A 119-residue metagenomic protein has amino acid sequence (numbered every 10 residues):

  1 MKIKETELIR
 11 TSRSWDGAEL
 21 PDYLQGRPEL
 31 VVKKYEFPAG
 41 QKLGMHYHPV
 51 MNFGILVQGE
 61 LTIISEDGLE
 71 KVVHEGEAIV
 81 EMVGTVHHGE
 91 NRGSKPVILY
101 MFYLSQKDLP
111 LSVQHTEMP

Functional and structural regions predicted by a protein language model:
M1-V31, H115-P119: A short, N-terminal "cap"/entry segment at the start of jelly-roll beta-barrel domains of the cupin/DSBH fold
Q25-P28, G40-I55: A short beta-loop-beta micro-motif enriched in histidine and acidic residues
V32-K34, F53, A78-V80, M101: Conserved hydrophobic/aromatic beta-strand scaffold that supports enzyme active sites
F37, D67-G84: Short acidic-glycine-tyrosine-enriched beta hairpin
L43, E60-I64, A78: Short beta-strand segments in beta-sandwich/barrel cores
P49-D67: Glycine- and acidic-residue-biased ligand/ion/polar-headgroup-sensing regions
H74, G84-L109: Ligand-binding loop in jelly-roll beta-barrel domains
